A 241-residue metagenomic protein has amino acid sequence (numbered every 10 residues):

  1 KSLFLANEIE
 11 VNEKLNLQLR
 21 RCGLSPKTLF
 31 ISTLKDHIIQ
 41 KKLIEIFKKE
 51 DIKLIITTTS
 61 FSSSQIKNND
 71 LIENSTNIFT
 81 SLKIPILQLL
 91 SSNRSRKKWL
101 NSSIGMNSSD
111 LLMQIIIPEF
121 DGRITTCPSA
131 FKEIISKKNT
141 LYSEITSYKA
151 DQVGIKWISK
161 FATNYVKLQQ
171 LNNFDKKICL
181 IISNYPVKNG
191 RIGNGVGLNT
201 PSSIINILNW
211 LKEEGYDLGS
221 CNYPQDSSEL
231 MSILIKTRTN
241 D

Functional and structural regions predicted by a protein language model:
K1-D241: An N-terminal assembly and electron-transfer interface module characteristic of large anaerobic redox and radical
